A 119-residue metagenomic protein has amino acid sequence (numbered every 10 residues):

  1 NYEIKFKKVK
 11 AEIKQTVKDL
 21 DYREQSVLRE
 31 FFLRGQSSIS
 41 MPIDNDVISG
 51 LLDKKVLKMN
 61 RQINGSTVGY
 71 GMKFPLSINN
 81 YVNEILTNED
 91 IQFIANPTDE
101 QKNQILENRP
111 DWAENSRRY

Functional and structural regions predicted by a protein language model:
N1-I4: Transmembrane alpha-helices and immediately adjacent membrane-cytoplasm interface residues in multi-pass integral
F6-T16: Short, Lys/Arg-enriched N-terminal segment that forms or immediately precedes the first helix of a structured domain
K10, T67-Y119: Short, amphipathic alpha-helical interaction segments positioned at domain boundaries
T16, E30, I85: Residues that form generic nucleotide/phosphate-binding pockets
R23-N45: Short acidic, hydrophobic short linear motifs in intrinsically disordered regions
P42-S66: Basic amphipathic alpha-helical segments that dock to polyanions
